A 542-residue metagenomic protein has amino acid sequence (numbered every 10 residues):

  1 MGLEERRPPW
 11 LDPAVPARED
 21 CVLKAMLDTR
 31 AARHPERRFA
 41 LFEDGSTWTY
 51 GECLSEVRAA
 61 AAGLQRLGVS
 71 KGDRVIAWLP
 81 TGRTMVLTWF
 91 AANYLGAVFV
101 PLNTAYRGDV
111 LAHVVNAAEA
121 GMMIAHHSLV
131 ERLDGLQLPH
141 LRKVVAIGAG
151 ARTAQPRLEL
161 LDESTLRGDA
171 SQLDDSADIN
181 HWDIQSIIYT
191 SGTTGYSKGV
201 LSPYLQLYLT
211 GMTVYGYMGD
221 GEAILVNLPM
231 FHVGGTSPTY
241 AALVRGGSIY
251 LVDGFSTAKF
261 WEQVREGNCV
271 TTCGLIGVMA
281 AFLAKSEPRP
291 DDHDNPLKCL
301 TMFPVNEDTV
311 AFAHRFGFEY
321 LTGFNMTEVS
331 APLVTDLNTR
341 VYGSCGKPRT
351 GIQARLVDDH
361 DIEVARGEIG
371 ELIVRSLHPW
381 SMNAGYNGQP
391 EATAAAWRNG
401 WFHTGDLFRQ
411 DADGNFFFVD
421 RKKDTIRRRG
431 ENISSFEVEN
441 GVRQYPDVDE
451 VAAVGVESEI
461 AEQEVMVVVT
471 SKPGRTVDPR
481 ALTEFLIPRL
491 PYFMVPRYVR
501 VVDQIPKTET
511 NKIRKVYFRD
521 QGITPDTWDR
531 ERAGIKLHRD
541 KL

Functional and structural regions predicted by a protein language model:
D28, R38-G82, V86-F90, R107-A112 (+1 more regions): Conserved AMP-binding/adenylate-forming core of the ANL superfamily
P35-E36, A146, R167-Y189, Y196 (+1 more regions): Conserved pre-ATP/AMP-binding loop-to-beta segment of ANL
T49-G51, D178, Q185-L209: Conserved AMP-binding A3 loop
L54-A62, H181, V200-D220, N227-F231 (+1 more regions): Conserved structural elements of the adenylate-forming
Y106-D109, M123-H127, A354, V374-P379 (+5 more regions): AMP-binding/adenylate-forming catalytic core of the ANL superfamily
I147, L490-K512, G534-L542: AMP-binding/adenylate-forming catalytic domain of the ANL superfamily
Y208-A223, F231-T271, K285-S286: Conserved AMP-binding/adenylation subdomain of ANL enzymes
V244, C269-L275, A284-Y342, Q353 (+1 more regions): Gly/Ser/Thr-rich phosphate-binding loop
